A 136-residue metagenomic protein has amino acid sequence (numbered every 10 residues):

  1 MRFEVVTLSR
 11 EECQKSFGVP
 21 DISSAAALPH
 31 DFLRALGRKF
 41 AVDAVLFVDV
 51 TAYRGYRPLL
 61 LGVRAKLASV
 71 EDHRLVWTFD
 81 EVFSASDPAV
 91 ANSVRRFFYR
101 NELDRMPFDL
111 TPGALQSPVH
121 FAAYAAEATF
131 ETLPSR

Functional and structural regions predicted by a protein language model:
M1-L46, A125-R136: N-terminal segment of the mature soluble domain
F3, A41-L46, R57-R64, W77: Envelope-exposed proteins and targeting segments
E12-S16, T51-Y56, V82-S86: Solvent-exposed loop/turn segments at secondary-structure junctions within structured extracellular/periplasmic domains
V19, K66, L75: Residue-level signal for functionally critical sites in structured catalytic/ligand-binding pockets
L36-K39, P58-L60, V70-R136: C-terminal/domain-edge helix-coil "capping" segments
